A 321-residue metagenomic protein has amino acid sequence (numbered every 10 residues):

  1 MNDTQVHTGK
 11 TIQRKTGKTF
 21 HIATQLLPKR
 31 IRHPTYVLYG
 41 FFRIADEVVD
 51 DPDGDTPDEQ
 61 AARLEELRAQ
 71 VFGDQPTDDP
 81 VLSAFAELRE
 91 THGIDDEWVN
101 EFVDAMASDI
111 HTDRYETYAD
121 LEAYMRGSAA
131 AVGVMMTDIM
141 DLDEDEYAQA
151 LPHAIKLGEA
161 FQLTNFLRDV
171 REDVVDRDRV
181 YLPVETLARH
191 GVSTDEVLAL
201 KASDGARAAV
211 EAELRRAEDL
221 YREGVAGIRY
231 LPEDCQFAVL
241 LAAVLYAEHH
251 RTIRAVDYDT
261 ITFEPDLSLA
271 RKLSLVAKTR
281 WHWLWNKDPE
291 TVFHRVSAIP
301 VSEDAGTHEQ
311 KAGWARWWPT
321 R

Functional and structural regions predicted by a protein language model:
M1-G158, D173-R321: Catalytic cores of Mg2+-dependent Asp-rich isoprenoid enzymes
